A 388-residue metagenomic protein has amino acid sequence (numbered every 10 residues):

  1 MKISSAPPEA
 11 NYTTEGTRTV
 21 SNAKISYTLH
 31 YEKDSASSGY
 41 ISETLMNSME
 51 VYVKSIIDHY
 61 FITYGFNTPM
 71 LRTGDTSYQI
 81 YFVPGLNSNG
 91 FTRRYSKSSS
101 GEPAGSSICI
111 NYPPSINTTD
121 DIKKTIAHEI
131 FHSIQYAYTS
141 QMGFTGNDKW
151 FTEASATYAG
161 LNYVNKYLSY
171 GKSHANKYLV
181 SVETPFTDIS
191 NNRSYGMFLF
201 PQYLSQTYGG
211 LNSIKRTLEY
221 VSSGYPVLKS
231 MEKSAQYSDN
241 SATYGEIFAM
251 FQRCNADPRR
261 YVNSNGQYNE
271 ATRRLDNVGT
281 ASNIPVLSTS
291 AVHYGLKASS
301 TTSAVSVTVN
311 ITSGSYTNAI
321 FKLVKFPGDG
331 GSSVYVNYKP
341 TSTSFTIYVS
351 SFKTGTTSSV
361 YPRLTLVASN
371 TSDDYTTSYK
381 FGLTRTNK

Functional and structural regions predicted by a protein language model:
M1-S26, H30-G105, Y112-I130, I134-Y138 (+2 more regions): Zn2+-dependent metallopeptidase catalytic core
S26, G105-S107, S344, R363: A generic structural signal for beta-strand entry/edge sites
Y31, F82-V83, Y158, Y203 (+1 more regions): Hydrophobic side chains in beta-strands
E50, I57-F61, T157, P201-S205 (+1 more regions): Non-transmembrane alpha-helical segments in soluble domains of secreted/periplasmic/extracellular proteins
H59-Y81, Q141-K149, S169-H174, N212-Y220: Surface-exposed patches in mature extracellular/periplasmic domains of secreted proteins
G105-S106, A154, A319: Repetitive beta-architecture junctions, highlighting loop-to-beta-strand starts across blade-like repeats
D120-T125, Q141-Y208, E219-P258, N263: Acidic/His/Gly-enriched intrinsically disordered linker/tail segments that often contain short helix/coil "MoRF-like"
S223-K388: Beta/coil-rich, acidic/histidine-enriched accessory regions frequently appended to metallopeptidases
